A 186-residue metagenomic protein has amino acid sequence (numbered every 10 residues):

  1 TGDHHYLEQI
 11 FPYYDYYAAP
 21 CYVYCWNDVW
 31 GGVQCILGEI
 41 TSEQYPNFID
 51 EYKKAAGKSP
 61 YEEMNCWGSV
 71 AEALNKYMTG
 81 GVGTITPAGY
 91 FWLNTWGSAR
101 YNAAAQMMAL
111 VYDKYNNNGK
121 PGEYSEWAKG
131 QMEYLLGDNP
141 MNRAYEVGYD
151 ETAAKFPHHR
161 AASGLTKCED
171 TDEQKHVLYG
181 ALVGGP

Functional and structural regions predicted by a protein language model:
T1-H5, Q9-P12, Y16, D28-P186: Aromatic (Trp/Tyr) and acidic
Y22-V23, S98: Short coil/turn linker motifs that delimit alpha-helical repeat modules in TPR/alpha-solenoid proteins
